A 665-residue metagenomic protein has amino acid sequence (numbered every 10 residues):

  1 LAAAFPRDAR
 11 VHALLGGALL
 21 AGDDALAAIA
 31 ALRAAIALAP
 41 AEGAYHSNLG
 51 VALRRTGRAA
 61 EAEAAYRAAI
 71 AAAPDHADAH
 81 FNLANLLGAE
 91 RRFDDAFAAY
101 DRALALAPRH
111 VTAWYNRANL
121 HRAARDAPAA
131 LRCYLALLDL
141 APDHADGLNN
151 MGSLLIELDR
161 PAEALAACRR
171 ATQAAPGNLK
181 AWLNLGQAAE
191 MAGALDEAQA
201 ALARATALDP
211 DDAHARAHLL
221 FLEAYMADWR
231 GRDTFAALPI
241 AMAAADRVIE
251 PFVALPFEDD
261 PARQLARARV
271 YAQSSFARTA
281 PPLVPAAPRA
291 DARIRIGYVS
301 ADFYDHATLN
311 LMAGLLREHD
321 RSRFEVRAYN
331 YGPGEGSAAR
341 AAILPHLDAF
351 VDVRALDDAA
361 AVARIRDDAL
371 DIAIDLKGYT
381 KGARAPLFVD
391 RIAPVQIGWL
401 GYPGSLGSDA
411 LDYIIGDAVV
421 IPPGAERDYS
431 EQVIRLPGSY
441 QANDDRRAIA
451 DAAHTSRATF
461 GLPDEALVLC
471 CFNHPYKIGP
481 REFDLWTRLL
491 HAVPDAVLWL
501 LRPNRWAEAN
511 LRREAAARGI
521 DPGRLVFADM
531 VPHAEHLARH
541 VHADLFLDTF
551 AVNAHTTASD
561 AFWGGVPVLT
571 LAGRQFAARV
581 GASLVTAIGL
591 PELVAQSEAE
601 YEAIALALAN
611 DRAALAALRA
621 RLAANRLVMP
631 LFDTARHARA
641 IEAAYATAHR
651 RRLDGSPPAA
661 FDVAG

Functional and structural regions predicted by a protein language model:
L1-G461, H474, D484, R513-I520 (+6 more regions): Alpha-helical solenoid repeat scaffolds of the TPR/TPR-like class and their adjacent stem/linker regions that mediate
D291-R295, P463-L469, A496-V497: Charged active-site motifs of nucleotide-sugar-dependent glycosyltransferases
R323-E325, T487-A517: A conserved nucleotide-sugar
V468-R481: Substrate-binding clefts and catalytic carboxylate motifs of secreted carbohydrate-active enzymes
T549-A551: A short structural motif in glycosyltransferase catalytic domains
A561-W563, T586: Short alpha-helix at the nucleotide-sugar/activated-sugar donor binding site of glycosyltransferases and closely
A578-G589, V594: Short acidic/histidine- and often glycine-rich active-site loop of Leloir-type glycosyltransferases that engages
